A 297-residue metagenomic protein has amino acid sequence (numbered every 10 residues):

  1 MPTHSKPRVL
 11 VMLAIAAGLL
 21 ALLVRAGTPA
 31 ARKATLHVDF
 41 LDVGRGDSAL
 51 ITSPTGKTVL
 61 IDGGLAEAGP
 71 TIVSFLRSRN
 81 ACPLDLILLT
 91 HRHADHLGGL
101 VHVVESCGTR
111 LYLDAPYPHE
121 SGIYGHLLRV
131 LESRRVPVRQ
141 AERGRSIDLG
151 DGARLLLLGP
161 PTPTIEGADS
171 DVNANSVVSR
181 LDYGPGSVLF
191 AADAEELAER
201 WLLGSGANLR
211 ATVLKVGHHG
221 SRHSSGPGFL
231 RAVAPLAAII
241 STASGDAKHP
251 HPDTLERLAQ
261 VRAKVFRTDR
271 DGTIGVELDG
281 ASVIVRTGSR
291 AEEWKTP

Functional and structural regions predicted by a protein language model:
P2-P297: Non-globular, low-confidence helical/coil segments that flank catalytic cores
